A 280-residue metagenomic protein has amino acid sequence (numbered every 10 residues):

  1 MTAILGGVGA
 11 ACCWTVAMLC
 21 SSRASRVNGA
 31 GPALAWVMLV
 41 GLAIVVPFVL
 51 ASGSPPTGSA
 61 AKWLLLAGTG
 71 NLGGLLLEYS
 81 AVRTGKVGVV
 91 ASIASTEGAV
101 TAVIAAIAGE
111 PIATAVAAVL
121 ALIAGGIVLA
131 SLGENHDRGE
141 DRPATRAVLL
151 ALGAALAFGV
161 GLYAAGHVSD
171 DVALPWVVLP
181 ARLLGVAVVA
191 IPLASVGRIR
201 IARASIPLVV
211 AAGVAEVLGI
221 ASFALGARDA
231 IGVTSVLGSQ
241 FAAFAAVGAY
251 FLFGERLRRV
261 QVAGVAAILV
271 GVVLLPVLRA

Functional and structural regions predicted by a protein language model:
M1-V8, C13-G31, A35-L66, L75-G85 (+6 more regions): Membrane-interface interhelical linkers
A10, L64-L72, Y79-I127, W176-A187 (+1 more regions): Specific alpha-helical transmembrane segments that line the substrate/conduction pathway and gating interfaces
A11, T15, L19, V46 (+13 more regions): Hydrophobic/small/kink-forming positions within alpha-helical transmembrane segments of polytopic membrane proteins
V40, T96, A102-A105, A115-E134 (+1 more regions): Hydrophobic transmembrane alpha-helices of multi-pass small-molecule transport proteins
V45-P55, T101-V116, L156-L174, A215-G232 (+1 more regions): Hydrophobic alpha-helical transmembrane segments in multi-pass integral membrane proteins
T114, H136, R142, V148 (+3 more regions): Short, structured loop/turn "capping" segments at alpha-beta junctions
G226-A280: C-terminal appended segment following the main domain
